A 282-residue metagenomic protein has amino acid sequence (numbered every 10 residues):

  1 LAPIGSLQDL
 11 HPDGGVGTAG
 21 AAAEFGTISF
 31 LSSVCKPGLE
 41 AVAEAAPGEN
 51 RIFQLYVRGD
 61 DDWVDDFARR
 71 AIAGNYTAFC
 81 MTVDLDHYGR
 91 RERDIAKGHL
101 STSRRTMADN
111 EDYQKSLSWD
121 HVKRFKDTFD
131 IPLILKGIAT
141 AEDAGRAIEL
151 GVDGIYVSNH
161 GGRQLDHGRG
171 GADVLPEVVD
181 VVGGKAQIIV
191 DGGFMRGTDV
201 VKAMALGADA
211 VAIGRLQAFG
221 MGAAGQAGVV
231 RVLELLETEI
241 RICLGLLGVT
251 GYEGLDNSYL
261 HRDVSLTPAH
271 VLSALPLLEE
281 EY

Functional and structural regions predicted by a protein language model:
L1-I72, L236-T238, L255-S265, A269-Y282: N-terminal capping/small domains of soluble enzymes
S6, V16-G20, E24, E44-G48 (+2 more regions): Alpha/beta enzyme core
H11, H167-G168, G225: Alpha-helix N-cap/helix-initiation motif
G15, C35, V64, K115-S118 (+4 more regions): Generic structural signal for well-ordered, non-membrane alpha-helical segments in soluble metabolic enzymes
P37-E40, S118-H121, G251: General structural signal for secondary-structure boundaries
D173-D191, M195-Y282: Alpha/beta catalytic cores of nucleotide-metabolism and tRNA/nucleoside-modifying enzymes
